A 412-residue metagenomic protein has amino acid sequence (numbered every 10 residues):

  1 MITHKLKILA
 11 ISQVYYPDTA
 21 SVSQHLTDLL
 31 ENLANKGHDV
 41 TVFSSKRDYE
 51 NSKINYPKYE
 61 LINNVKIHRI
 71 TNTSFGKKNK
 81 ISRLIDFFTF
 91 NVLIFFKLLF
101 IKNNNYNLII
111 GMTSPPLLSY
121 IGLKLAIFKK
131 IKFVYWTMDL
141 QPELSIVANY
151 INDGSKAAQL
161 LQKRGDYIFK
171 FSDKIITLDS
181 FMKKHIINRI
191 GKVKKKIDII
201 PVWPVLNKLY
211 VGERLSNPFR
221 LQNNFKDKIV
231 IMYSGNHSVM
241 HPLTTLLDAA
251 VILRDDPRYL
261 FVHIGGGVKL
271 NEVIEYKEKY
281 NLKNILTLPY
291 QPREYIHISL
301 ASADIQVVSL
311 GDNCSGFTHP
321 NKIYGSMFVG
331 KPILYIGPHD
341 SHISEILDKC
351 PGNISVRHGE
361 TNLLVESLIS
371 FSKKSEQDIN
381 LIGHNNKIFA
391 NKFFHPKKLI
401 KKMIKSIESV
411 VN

Functional and structural regions predicted by a protein language model:
M1-V65, D255: N-terminal subdomain of nucleotide-sugar transferases
K46, F181, V202-W203: Carbohydrate-associated surface elements
N55-Y59, Y210-N224: A short helix/loop element that forms part of the nucleotide-sugar donor recognition site in Leloir-type
L99, L117-Y120, K124-F128, S155-T177: Membrane-proximal helix-turn-helix segments that form the acceptor-binding/catalytic region of lipid-linked
N224-H241, L247-A250, V262: Conserved donor-binding/catalytic core segment of Leloir-type glycosyltransferases
H241, Y290-A301, Q306-M327, P332-E345: Nucleotide-sugar-dependent
P257, I264-G265, N271-H297: Nucleotide-activated donor-binding/catalytic signature segment of Leloir-type glycosyltransferases, i.e., the conserved
G359, L363-L364, E376-I407: A charged, aromatic-enriched C-terminal amphipathic alpha-helix characteristic of glycosyltransferases across folds
